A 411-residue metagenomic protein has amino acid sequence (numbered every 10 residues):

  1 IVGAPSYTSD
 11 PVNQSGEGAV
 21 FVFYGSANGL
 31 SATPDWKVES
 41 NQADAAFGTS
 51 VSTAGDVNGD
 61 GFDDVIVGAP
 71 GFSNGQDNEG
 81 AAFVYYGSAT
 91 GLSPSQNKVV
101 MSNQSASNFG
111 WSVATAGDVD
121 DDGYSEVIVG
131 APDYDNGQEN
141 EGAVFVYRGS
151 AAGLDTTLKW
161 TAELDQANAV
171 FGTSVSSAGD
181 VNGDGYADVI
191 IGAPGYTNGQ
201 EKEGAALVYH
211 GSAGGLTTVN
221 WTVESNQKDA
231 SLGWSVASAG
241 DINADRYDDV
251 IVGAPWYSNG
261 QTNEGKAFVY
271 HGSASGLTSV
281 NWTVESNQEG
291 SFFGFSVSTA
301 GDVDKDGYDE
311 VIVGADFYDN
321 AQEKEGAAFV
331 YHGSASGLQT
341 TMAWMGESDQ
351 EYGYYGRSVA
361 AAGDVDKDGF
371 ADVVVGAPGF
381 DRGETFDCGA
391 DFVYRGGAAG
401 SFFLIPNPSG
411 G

Functional and structural regions predicted by a protein language model:
I1-G411: Conserved beta-strand/short-helix segments that make up beta-rich extracellular adhesion/recognition modules
